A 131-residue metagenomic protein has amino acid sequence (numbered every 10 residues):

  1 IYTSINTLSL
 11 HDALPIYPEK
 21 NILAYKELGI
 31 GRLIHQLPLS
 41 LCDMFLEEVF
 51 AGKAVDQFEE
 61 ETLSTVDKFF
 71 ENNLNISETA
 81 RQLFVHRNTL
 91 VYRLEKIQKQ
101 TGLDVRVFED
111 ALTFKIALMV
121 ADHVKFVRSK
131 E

Functional and structural regions predicted by a protein language model:
I1-L8: Short, exposed "boundary/linker" segments that immediately precede the start of a downstream structural module
S9, A13-E131: Cytosolic nucleotide-utilizing catalytic cores of signal-transduction proteins
